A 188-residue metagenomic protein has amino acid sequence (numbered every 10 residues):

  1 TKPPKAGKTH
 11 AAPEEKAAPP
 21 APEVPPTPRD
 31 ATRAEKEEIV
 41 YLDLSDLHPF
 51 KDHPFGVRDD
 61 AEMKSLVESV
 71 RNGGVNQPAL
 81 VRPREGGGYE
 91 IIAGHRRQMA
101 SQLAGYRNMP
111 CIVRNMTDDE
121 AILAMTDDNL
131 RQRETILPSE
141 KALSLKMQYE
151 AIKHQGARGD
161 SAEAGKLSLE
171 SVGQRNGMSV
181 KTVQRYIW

Functional and structural regions predicted by a protein language model:
T1-R114, A121-Q132: Short, charged/polar connector segments at secondary-structure boundaries
F55-V57, M63, Q98-W188: Amphipathic, charge-rich alpha-helical segments that serve as recognition/docking helices
